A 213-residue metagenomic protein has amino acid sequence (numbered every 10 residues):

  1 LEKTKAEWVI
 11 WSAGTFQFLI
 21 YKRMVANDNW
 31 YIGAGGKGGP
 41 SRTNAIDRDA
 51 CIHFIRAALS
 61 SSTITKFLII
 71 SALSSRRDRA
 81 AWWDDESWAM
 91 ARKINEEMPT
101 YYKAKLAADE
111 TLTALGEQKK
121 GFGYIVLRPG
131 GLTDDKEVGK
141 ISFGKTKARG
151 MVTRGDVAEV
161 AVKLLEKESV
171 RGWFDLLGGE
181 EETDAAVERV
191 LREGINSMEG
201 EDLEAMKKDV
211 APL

Functional and structural regions predicted by a protein language model:
L1-S61, L165-E168: NAD(P)H-binding glycine-rich loop region in Rossmannoid oxidoreductase-like domains and their noncatalytic homologs
F16-Q17, S61-K66, S71-L213: Oxidoreductase cofactor-interface core, primarily capturing Rossmann-like NAD(P)-dependent enzymes
